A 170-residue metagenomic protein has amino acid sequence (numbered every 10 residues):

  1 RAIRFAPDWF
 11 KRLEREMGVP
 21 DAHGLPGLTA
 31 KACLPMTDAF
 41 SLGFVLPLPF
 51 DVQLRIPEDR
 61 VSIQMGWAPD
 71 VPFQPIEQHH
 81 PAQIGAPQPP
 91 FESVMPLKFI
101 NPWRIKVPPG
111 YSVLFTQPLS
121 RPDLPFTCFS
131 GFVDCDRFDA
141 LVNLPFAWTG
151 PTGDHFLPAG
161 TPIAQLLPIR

Functional and structural regions predicted by a protein language model:
R1-L141, A147-R170: Non-catalytic terminal segments and appended small domains
